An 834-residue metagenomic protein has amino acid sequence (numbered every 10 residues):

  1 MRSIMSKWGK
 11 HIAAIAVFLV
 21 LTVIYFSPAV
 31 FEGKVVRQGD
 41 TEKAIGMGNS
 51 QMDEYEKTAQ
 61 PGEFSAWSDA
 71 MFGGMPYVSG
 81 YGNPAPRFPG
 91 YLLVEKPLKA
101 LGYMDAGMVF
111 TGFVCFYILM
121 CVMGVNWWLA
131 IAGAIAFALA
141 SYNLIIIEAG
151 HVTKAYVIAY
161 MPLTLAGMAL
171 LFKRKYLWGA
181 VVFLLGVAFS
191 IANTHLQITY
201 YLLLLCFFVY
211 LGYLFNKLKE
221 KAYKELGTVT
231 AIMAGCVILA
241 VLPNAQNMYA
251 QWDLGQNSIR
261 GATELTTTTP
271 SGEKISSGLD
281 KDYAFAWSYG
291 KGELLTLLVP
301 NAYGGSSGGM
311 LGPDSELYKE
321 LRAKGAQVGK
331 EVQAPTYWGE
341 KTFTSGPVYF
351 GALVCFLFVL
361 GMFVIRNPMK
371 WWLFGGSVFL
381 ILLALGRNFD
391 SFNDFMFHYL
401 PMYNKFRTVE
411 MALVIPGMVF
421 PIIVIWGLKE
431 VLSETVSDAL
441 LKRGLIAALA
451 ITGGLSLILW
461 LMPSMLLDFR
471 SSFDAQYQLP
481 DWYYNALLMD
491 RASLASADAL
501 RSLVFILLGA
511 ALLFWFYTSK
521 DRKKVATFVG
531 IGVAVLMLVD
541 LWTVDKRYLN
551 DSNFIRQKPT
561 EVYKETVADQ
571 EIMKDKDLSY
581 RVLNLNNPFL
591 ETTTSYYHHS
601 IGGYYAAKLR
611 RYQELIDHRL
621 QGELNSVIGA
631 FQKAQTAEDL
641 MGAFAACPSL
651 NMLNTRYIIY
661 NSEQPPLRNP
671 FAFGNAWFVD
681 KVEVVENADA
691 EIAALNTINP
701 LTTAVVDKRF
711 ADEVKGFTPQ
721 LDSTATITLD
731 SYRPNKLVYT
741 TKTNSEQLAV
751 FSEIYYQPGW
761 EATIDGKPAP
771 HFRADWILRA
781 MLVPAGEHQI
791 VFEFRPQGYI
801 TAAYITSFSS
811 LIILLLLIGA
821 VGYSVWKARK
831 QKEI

Functional and structural regions predicted by a protein language model:
S3, Q51, F356, G602 (+2 more regions): Active-site-proximal, structured, solvent-exposed surfaces of multi-pass membrane proteins that position macromolecular
H11-S50, C236-Y249, F379-L382, S456-L457 (+1 more regions): Transmembrane signal-anchor helices characteristic of membrane glycosylation enzymes that use polyprenol
T22-F116, I135-I158, G272, L279-F350 (+3 more regions): Membrane-interface coil-to-helix junctions
Y25-K43, A245-S258, M462-S472, R547-D551: Helix-to-loop transition at the C-terminal end of transmembrane segments
T58-Y77, A302-G305, P313, G530-Y563 (+4 more regions): Extracytoplasmic/lumenal acceptor-recognition loop(s) of multi-pass membrane glycoenzymes
A106-G124, V354-L357, I423: Transmembrane-helix motifs of polytopic, lipid-linked glycan transferases
M120-L139, R174-A180: Transmembrane-helix signature of polytopic, membrane-embedded enzymes that assemble or transfer cell-envelope glycans
G150-M161, L171-A188, L196-M233, V237 (+2 more regions): Contiguous transmembrane helix-bundle modules in multi-pass membrane proteins
